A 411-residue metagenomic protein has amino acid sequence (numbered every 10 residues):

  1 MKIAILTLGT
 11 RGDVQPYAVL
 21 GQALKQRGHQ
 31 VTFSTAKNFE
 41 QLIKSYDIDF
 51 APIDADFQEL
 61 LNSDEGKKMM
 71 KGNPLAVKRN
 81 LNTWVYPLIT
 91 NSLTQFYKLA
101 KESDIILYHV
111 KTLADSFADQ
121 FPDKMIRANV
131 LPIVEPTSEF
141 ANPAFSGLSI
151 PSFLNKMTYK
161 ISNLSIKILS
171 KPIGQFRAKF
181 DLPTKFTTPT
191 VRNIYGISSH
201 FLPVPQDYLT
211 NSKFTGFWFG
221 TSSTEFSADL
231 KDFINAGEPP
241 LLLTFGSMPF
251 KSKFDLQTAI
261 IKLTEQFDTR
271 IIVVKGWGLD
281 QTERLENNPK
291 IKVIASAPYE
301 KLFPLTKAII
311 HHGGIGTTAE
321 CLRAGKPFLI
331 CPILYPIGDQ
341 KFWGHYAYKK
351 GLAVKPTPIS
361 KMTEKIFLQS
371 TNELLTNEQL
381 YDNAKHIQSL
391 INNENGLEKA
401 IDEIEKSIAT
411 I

Functional and structural regions predicted by a protein language model:
M1-A51: N-terminal subdomain of nucleotide-sugar transferases
T32-V77: Conserved nucleotide-sugar phosphate-binding/catalytic loop shared by glycosyltransferases and other
Y86-K156, H200: Conserved nucleotide-sugar donor-interacting segment of glycosyltransferase catalytic cores, predominantly GT-B
I106-H109, I294-H345: A donor-sugar binding/catalytic signature common to diverse glycosyltransferases and related nucleotide-sugar
L164-T210: A short, active-site helix/loop in glycosyltransferases that binds the activated sugar's phosphate group
I197-A308: Donor-nucleotide binding loops and adjacent catalytic segments primarily of GT-B fold Leloir glycosyltransferases
P336-S370, D382: Change "using UDP/GDP/dTDP sugars" to "using nucleotide sugars
E364-I411: C-terminal amphipathic helix plus adjacent low-complexity, charged tail appended to glycosyltransferase catalytic
